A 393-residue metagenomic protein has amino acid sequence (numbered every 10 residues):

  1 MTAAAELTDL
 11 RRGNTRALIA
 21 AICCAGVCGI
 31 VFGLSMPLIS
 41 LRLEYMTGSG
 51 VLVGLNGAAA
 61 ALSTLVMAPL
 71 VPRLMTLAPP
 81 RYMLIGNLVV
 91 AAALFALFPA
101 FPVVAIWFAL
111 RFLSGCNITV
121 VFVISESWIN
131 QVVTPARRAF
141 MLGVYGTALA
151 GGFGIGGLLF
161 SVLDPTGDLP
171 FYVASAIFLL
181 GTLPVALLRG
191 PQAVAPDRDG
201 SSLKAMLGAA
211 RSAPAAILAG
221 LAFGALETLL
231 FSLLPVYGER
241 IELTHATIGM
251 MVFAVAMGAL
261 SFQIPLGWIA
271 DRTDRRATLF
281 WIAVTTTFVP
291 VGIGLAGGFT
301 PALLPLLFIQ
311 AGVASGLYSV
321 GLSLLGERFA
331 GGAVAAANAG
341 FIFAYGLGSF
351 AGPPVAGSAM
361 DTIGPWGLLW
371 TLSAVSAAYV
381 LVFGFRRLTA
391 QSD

Functional and structural regions predicted by a protein language model:
R12-A61, T228-Y237: Helix-loop boundary and gating motifs at the non-cytosolic
M67-P79, D164, F262-D274, M360-D361: Helix-to-loop junctions at the C-terminal end of transmembrane segments in multipass secondary transporters
Y82-A96, A277-V291, S373: Structural signature of the two symmetry-related core transmembrane helices
F112-T147: Cytoplasmic helix-loop-helix junction between adjacent transmembrane helices in 12-TM secondary transporters
V120-V133, S315-F329: Intracellular juxtamembrane helix-capping segments at the cytosolic ends of symmetry-related transmembrane helices
S175-D197, V382-R387: C-terminal membrane-cytosol helix-exit motif in multi-pass small-molecule transporters
R276-Y318: C-terminal transmembrane helical hairpin of 12-TM major facilitator-type secondary transporters
G332-D361: A late C-terminal transmembrane helix in Major Facilitator Superfamily
